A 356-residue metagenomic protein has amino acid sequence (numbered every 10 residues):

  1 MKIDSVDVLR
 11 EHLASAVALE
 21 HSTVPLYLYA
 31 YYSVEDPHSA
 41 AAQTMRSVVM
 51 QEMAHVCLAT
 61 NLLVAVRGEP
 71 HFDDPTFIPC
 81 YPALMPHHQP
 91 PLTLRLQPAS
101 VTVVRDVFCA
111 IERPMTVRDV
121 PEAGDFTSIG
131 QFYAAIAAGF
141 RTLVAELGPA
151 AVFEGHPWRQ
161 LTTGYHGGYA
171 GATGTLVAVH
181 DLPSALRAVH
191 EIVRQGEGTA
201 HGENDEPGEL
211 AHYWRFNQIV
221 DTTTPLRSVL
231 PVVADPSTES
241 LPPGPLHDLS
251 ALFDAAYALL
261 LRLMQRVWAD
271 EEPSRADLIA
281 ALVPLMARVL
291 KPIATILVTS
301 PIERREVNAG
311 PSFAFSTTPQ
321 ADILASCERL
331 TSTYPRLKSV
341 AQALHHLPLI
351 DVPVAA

Functional and structural regions predicted by a protein language model:
M1-A356: Non-heme di-metal
